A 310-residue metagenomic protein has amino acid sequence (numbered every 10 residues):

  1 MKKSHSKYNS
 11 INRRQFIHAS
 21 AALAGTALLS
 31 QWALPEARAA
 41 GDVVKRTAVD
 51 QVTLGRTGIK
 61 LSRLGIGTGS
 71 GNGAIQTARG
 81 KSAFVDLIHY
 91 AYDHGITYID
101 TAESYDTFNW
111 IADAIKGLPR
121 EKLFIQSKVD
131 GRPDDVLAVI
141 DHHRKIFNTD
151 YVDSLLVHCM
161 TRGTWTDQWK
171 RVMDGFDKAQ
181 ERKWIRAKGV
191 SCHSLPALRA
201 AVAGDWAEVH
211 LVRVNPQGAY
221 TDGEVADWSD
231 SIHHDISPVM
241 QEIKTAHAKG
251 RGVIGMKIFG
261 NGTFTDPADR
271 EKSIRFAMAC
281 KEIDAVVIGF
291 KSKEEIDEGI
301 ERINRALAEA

Functional and structural regions predicted by a protein language model:
M1-I11: N-terminal secretory signal peptides
S10-Q15, T26-V44: N-terminal twin-arginine translocation
A40-G65: N-terminal amphipathic alpha-helix/helix-capping segment at the start of soluble metabolic enzymes
L54, I66, I99, I125 (+4 more regions): Conserved, mostly hydrophobic/aromatic
R56-G58, A112-R120, H143-D150, V202-D205 (+1 more regions): Acidic (Asp/Glu)-rich catalytic clusters
A78-A91, D134-I146, S194-R199, D269-F276: Short, acidic/polar
F147-G163: Active-site groove signature of glycoside hydrolases
C159-A310: Beta/alpha (TIM)-barrel catalytic core signal, keyed to glycine-rich beta->alpha loops juxtaposed to Asp/Glu that bind
